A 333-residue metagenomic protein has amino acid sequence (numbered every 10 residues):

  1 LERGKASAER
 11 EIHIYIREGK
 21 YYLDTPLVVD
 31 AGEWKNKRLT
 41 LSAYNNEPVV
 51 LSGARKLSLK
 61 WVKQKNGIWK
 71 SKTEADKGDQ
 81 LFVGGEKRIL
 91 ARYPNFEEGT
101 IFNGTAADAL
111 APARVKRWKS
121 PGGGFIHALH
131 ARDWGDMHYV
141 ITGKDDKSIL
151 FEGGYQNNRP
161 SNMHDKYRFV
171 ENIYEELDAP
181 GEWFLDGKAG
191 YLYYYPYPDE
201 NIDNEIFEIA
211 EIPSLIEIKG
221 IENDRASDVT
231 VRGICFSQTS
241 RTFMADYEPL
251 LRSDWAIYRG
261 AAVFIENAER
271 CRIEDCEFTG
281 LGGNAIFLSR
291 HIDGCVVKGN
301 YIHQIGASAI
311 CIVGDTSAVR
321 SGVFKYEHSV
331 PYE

Functional and structural regions predicted by a protein language model:
L1-R272, E277, A318-V330: Extracellular polysaccharide-degrading/modifying enzymes targeting complex plant/algal/animal polysaccharides
V49, C271, N284, C295 (+1 more regions): Glycine-centered loop/turn positions within well-structured domains that cap or flank conserved ligand/cofactor-binding
P196, R290, G314: Active-site proximal loops enriched in glycine and acidic residues that flank catalytic Cys/His/Asp and coordinate
V229-R232, R241-A245, C295-Y301, G306-S317: Carboxylate/His-rich catalytic cores and anion/metal-binding grooves
I265-E266, F278-T279, L288-S289, I302-H303: Low-complexity, polar/charged sequence tracts that form flexible coils or short amphipathic helices and often embed
